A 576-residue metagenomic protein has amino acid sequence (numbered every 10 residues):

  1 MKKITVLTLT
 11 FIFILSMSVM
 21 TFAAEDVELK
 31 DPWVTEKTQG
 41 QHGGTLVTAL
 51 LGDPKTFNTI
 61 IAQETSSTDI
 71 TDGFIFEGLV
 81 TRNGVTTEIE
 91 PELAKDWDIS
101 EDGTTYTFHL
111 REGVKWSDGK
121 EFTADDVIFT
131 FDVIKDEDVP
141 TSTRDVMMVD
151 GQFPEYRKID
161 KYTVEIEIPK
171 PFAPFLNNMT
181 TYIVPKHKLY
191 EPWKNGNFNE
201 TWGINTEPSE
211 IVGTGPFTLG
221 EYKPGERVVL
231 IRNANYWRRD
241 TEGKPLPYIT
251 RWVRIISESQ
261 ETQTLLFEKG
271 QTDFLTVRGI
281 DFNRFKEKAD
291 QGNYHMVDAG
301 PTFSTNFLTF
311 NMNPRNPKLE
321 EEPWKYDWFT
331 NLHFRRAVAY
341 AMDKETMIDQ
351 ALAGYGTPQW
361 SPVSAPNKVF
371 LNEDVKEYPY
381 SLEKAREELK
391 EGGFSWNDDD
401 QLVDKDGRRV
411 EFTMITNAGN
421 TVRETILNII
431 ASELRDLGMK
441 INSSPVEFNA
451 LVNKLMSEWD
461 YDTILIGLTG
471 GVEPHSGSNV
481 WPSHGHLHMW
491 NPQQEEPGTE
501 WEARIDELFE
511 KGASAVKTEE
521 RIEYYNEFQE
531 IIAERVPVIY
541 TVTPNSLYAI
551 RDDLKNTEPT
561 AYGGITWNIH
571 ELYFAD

Functional and structural regions predicted by a protein language model:
M1-T8: Positively charged n-region of N-terminal signal peptides that target proteins for export
I4, F22-T38, N83-V85, T104 (+9 more regions): Extracytoplasmic/periplasmic ligand-capture domains
T8-S16: Bacterial N-terminal signal peptides
E28-P32, L46-E101, D132, V212: N-terminal lobe/hinge region of extracytoplasmic solute-binding protein
W33, L51-D69, L93, K120 (+7 more regions): A structural "hinge/loop" feature
Q41, R144-N195, E221-K223: Surface-exposed binding/hinge segments that line and control ligand-binding clefts or catalytic entry sites
Y106-H109, Y162-I168, V228: A generic structural motif
T541: Active-site-proximal polar cores
